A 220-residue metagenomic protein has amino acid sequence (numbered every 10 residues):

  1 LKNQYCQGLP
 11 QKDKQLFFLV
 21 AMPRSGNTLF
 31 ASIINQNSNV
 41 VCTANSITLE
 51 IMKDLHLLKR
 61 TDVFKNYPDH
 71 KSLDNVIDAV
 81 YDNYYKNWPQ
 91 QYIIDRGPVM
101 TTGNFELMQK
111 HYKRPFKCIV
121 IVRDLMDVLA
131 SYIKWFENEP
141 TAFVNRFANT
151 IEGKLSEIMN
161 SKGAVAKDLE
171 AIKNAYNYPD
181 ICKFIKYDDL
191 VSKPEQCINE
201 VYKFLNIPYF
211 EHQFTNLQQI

Functional and structural regions predicted by a protein language model:
L1-Y81, N87: PAPS-dependent sulfotransferase catalytic core
A31-S32, D82, E106, N199: Short glycine-/small-residue-rich flexible loop motifs, especially phosphate/cofactor-binding loops
N45-S46, H212-N216: A short, aromatic/hydrophobic, helix- or strand-capping loop or linear motif that either lines the entrance/gate
M52, N216-I220: Post-kinase regulatory C-tail/linker adjacent to protein kinase catalytic domains
Y85-K86, N177: Residue-level signal for alpha-helix termini/capping positions
K86-N87, P115: Residue-level detector of alpha-helix boundary/anchor positions
Y92-Q213: PAPS-dependent sulfotransferase catalytic domain
